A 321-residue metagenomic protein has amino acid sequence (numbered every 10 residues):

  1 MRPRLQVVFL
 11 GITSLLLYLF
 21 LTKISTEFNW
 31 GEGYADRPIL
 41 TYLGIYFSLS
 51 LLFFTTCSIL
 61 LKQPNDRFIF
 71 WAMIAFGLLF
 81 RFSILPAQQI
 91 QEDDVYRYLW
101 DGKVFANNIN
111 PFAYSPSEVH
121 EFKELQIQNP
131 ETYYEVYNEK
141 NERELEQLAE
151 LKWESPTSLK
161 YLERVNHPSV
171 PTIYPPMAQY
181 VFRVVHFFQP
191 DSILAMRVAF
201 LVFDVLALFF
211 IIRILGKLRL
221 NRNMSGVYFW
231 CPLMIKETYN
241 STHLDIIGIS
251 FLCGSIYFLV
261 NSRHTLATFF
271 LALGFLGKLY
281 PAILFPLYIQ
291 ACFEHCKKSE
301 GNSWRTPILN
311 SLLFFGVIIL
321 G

Functional and structural regions predicted by a protein language model:
M1-S83, G216: Start-transfer (signal-anchor) and selected internal transmembrane alpha helices of multi-pass inner/ER membrane
R4-L5, L51-L60, Y180, V184 (+3 more regions): Transmembrane-helix motifs of polytopic, lipid-linked glycan transferases
R67-F68, I211-L233: Transmembrane-helix signature of polytopic, membrane-embedded enzymes that assemble or transfer cell-envelope glycans
G77, M224-W230, L271, F275: Short helix- or helix-capping micro-motifs that position conserved polar/aromatic residues at function-defining sites
N107-Q189: Interfacial juxtamembrane loops and adjacent helix segments that form the catalytic/substrate-binding surfaces
K236, S255-F258, T265-I289, L320: Membrane-interface alpha helices of multi-pass inner-membrane proteins
Y239-D245: Short acidic/glycine- and proline-prone juxtamembrane loop motifs at membrane-interface regions of multi-pass membrane
L284-G316: Perimembrane helix-loop-helix junctions
